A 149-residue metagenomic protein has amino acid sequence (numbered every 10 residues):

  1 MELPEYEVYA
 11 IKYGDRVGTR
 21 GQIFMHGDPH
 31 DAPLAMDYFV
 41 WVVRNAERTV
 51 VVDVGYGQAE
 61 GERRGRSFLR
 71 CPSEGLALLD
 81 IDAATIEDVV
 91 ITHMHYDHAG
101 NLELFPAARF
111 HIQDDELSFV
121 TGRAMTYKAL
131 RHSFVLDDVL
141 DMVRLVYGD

Functional and structural regions predicted by a protein language model:
M1-E2, F39-N45, G100-E103: Short amphipathic alpha-helices and their capping/turn segments at secondary-structure boundaries
E2, R70, G75-I81, T85 (+1 more regions): Metallo-beta-lactamase
P4-E7: Extreme N-terminal starter segment of soluble prokaryotic enzymes
A10-K12, I112: Structural signal for conserved beta-strand scaffold positions within catalytic alpha/beta enzyme cores
Y13-E74: Conserved beta-strand hairpin/beta-sheet module of binuclear metal-dependent hydrolase folds, prominently
G18, A59, A99, F119-V120: Conserved protein kinase catalytic core
G55-G57, H95, E116: Catalytic metal-binding/acid-base residues of hydrolase active sites
R66-I112: Active-site metal-binding motif and surrounding structural segment of the metallo-beta-lactamase
